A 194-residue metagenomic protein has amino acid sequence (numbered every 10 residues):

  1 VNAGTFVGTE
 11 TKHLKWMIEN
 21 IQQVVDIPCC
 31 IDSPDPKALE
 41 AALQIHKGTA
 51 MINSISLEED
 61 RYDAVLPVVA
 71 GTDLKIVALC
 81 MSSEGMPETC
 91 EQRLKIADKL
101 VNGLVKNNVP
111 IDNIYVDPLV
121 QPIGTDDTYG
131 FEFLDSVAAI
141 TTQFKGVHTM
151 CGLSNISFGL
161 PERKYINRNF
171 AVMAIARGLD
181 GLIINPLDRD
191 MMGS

Functional and structural regions predicted by a protein language model:
V1-I27, L119-G130: Glycine-rich, proline-tolerant flexible connector loops at the mouths of alpha/beta enzymes
T5, C30, M51-N53, V77-A78 (+1 more regions): Conserved beta-strand positions in the central sheet of alpha/beta enzyme cores
V24-C30, K47-M51, F144-F158: Short beta-strand/loop segments at the ligand-binding rim of alpha/beta enzyme cores
S33-K37, E58: Short glycine-enriched loops at secondary-structure junctions
I55-E58, M81-S82: Short, acidic/turn-prone active-site loops that include or flank metal/cofactor- and phosphate-binding residues
E59-V65: Alpha-helical scaffolding within the catalytic cores of extracellular/periplasmic polymer-degrading hydrolases
A64, G71-S194: Catalytic alpha/beta core domains of metabolic enzymes, predominantly
